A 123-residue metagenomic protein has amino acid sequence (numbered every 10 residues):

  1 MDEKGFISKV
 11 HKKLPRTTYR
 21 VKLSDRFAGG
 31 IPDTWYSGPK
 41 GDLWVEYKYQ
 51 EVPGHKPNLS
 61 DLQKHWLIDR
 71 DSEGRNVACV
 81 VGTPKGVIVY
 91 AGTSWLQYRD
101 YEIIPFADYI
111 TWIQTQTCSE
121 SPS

Functional and structural regions predicted by a protein language model:
M1-D25, P39: Acidic-basic catalytic patches of nuclease active cores, encompassing PD-(D/E)XK and other metal-cofactor nuclease
G30: Beta-rich catalytic cores
T34-Y36, G41-V52: Conserved catalytic cores of phosphodiester-cleaving nucleases, focusing on short active-site segments
E51-K64: Active-site-adjacent loop/helix micro-motif of nuclease/hydrolase catalytic cores
D71-S94: Nucleic-acid nuclease catalytic cores
Q97-Y98: C-terminal structural segments of small proteins and small subunits
Y101-S123: Charged phosphate-binding loop/patch that engages nucleotide di/tri-phosphates or the phosphate backbone of nucleic
